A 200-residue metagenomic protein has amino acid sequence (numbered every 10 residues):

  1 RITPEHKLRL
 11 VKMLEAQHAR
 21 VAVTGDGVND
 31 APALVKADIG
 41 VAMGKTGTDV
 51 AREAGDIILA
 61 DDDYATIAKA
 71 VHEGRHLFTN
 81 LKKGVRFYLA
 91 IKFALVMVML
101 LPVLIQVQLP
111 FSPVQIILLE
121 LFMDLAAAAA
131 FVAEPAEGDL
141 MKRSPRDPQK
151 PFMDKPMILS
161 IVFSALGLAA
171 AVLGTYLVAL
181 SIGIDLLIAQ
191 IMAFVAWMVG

Functional and structural regions predicted by a protein language model:
R1-A22, G44-G200: Membrane-embedded transport module
E5-V11, G27-A37: Acidic, divalent-metal-coordinating active-site segment for phosphoryl/phosphodiester hydrolysis, typified by short
D30, K36-I39, G55-D56, D62: Active-site-proximal glycine-rich helix-loop-beta segment
